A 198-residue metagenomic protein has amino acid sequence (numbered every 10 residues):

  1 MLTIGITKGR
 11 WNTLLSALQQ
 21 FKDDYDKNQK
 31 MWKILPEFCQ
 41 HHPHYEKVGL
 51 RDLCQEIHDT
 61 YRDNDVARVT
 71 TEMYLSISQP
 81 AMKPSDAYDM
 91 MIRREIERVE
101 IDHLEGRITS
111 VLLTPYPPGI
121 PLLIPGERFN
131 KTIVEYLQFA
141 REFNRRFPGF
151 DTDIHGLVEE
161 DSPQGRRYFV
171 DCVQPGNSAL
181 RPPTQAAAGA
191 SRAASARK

Functional and structural regions predicted by a protein language model:
M1-K198: Non-catalytic terminal extensions of PLP-dependent enzymes
